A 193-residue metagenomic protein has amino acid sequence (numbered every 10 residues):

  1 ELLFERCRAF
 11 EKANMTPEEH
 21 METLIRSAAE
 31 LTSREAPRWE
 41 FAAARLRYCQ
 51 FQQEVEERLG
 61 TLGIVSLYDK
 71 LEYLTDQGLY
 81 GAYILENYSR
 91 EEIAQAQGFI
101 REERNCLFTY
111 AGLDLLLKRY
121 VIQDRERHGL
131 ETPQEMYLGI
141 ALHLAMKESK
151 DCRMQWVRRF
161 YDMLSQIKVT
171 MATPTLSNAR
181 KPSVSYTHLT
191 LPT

Functional and structural regions predicted by a protein language model:
E1-L189: Extended catalytic cores of very large enzyme megasubunits
